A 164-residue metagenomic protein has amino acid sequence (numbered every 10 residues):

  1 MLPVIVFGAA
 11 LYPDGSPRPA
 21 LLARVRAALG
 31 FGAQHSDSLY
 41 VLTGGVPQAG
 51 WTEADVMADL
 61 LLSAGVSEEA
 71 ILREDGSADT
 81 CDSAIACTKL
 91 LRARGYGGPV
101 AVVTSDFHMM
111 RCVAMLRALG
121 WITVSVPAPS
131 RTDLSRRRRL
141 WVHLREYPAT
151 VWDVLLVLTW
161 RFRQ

Functional and structural regions predicted by a protein language model:
M1-L140: A structural signal for short, hydrophobic/glycine-enriched beta-strand patches
R136-R163: A transmembrane-helix-recognition feature enriched in membrane-embedded lipid enzymes and envelope glyco-/phospholipid
